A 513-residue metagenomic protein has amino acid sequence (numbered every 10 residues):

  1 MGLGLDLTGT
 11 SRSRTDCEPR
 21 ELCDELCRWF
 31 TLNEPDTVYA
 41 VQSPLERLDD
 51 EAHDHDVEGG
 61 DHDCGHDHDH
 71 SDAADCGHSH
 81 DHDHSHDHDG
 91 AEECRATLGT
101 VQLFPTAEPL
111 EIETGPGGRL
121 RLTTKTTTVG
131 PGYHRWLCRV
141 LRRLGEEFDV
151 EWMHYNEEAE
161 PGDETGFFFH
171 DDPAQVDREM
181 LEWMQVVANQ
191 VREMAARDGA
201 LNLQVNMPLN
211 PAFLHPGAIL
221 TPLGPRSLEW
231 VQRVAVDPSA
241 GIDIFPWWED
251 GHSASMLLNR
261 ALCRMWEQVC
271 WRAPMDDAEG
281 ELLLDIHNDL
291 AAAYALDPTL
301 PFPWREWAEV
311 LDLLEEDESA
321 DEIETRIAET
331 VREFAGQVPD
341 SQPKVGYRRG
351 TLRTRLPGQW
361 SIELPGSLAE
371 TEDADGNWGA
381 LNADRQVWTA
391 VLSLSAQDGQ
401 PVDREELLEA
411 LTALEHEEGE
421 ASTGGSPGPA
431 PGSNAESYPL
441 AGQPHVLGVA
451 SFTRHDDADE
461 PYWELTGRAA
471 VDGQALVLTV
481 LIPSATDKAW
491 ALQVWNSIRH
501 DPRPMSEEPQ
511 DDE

Functional and structural regions predicted by a protein language model:
M1-Y347, N382-Q386, S393, T423-P427: Acidic (Asp/Glu-rich) sequence patches and key acidic residues that form negatively charged surfaces used
S13-D24, G399-E406, K488-A489: Short, conserved charged micro-motifs
L137-G145, L408, A491-P502: Short amphipathic C-terminal alpha-helix that caps PH/PH-like domains
G199, T351-T354, L492-S497: Acidic/histidine-enriched, beta-strand-rich ligand/metal-binding domains
P343-T354, L368: Long amphipathic N-terminal alpha/beta scaffold segment
R348, Q359-S361, L407-D472, I482 (+2 more regions): Signature of long, low-cysteine stretches enriched in small and polar/charged residues
L356-A413: Secretory pathway targeting signatures of secreted, lumenal, and periplasmic proteins
L476-N496: A short acidic/glycine-rich loop-to-helix N-cap element
